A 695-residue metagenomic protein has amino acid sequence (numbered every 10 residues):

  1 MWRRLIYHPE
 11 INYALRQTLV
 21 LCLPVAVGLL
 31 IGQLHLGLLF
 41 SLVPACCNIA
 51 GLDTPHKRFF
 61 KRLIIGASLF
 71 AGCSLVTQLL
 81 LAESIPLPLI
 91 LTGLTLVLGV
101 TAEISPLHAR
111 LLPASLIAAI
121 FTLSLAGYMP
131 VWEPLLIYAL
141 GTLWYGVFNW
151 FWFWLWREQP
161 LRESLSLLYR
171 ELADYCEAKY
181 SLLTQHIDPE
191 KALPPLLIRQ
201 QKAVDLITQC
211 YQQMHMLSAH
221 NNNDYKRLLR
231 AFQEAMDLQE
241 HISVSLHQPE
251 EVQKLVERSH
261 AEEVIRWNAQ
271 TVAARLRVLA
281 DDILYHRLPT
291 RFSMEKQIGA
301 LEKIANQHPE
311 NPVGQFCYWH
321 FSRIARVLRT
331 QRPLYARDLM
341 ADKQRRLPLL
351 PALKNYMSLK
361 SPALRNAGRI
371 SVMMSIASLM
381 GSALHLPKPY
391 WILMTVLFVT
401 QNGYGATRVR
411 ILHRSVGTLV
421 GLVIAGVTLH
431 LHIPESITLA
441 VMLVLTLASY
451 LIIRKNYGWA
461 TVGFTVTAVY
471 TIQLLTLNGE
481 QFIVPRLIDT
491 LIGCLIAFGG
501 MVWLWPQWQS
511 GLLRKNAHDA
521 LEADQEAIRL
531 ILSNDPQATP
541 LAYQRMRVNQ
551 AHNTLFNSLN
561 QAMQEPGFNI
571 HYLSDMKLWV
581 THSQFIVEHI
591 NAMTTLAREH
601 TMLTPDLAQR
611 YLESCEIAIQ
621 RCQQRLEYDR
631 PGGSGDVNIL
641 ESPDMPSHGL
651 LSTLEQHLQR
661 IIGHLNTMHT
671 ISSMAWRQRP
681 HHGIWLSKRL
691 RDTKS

Functional and structural regions predicted by a protein language model:
M1-L15, C22, A26, L30 (+8 more regions): Long, hydrophobic alpha-helical segments that serve as membrane-spanning/inserting helices
W2-A14, L19-W132, G146, W150: Helix-loop-helix transmembrane hairpins and adjacent membrane-interface loops of multi-pass inner-membrane proteins
I11, L15-L19, F60-S68, P88-G93 (+8 more regions): Hydrophobic alpha-helical transmembrane segments
L23-I31, C47-N48, G72-L80, V97-A102 (+12 more regions): Alpha-helical membrane-inserting segments
V27-L42, V76-G93, P134-L140, M380 (+3 more regions): Structural signature of hydrophobic alpha-helical transmembrane segments
I31-G32, R346-V444, V466: Core alpha-helical transmembrane segments of integral membrane proteins
P55-H56, T77-S84, E103-I104, L125-L135 (+4 more regions): Membrane-interface helix caps and helix-loop-helix hairpins in membrane proteins
H430-H571, K577-V580: Generic detector of multi-pass transmembrane helix bundles and their immediately adjacent loops in polytopic membrane
